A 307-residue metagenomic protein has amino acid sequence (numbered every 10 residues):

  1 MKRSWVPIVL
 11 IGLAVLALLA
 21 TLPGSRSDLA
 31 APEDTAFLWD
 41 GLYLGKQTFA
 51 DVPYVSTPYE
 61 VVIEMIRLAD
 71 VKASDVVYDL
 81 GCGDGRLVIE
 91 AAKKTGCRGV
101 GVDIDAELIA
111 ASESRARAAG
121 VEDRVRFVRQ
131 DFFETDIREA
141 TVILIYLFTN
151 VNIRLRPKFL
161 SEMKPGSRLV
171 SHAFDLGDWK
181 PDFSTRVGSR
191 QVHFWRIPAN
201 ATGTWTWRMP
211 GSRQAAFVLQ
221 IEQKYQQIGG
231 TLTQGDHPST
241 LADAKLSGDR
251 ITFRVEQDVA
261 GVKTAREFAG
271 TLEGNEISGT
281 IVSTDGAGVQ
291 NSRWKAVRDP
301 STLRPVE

Functional and structural regions predicted by a protein language model:
L19-D75: S-adenosyl-L-methionine
S74-G83: Conserved class I S-adenosyl-L-methionine
G85-I89: Glycine-rich SAM-binding Motif I of class I
R98-D103: Conserved SAM-binding motif I beta-strand of class I
I109-E139: S-adenosyl-L-methionine
R138-R154: A short SAM/SAH-binding and catalytic strip from SAM-dependent methyltransferases
N152-T202: C-terminal substrate-binding/active-site "lid" region of AdoMet-derived donor-dependent transferases
T202-E273, S278-T302, V306: Central antiparallel beta-sheet cores of small beta-barrel/beta-sandwich binding domains
